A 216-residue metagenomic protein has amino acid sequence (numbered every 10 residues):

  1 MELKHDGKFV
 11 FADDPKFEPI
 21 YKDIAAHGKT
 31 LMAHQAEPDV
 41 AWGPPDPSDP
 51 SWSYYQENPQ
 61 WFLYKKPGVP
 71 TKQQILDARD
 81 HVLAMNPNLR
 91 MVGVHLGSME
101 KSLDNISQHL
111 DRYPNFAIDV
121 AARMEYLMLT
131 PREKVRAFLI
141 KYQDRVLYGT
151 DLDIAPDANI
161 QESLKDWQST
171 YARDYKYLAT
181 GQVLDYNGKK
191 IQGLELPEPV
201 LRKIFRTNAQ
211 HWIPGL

Functional and structural regions predicted by a protein language model:
M1-L63, P114-A117, M124, R132: Active-site gating/metal-coordination segments in enzymes
E18-A25, D80-L83, S107: A structural alpha-helix within SAM-dependent methyltransferase catalytic domains
A25-H27, P87, Y142-Q143: Residue-level preference for short coil/turn positions at secondary-structure junctions
P38-V40, G68-V69, M99-E100, Y126-L127: Short, small-residue-enriched loops and turns at beta-alpha junctions that line or gate enzyme active sites
P50-D80, A84-N88, R112-F116: Structural recognition of alpha->loop->beta junctions
Q74-H81, R90-L216: H/E-rich (His + Asp/Glu) clusters that bind or coordinate divalent metals
